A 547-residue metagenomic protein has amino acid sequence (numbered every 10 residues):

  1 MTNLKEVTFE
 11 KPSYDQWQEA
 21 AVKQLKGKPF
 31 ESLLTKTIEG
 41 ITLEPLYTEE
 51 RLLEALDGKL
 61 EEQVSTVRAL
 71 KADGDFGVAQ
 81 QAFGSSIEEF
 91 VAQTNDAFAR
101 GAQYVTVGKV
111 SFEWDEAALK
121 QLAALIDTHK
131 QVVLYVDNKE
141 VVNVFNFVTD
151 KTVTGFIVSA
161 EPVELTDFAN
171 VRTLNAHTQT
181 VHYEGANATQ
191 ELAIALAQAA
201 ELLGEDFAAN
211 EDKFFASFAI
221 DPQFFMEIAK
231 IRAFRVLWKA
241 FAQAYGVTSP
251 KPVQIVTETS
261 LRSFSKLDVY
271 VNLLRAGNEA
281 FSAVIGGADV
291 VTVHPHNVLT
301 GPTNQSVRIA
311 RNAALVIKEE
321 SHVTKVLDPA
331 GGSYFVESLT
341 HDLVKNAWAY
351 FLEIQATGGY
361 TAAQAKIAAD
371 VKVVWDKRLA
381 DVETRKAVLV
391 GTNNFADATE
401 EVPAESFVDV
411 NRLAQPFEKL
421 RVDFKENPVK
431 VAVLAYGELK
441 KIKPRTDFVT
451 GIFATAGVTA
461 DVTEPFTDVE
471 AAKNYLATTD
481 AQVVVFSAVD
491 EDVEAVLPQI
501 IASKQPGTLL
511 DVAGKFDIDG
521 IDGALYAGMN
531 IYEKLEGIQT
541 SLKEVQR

Functional and structural regions predicted by a protein language model:
M1-Q223, P302, L439, K443 (+5 more regions): Catalytic alpha/beta active-site cores
V7, K28-P29, L34-T35, E44-L46 (+3 more regions): Intrinsic disorder at enzyme termini
T42, A79, T106, V133 (+13 more regions): Structured core elements
K213, P250-P252, A288-V290, W348-F351 (+6 more regions): Active-site lining segments that contact anionic ligands and/or coordinate catalytic metals
S217-S249, Q254-P403, A527-E533: Active-site capping/gating regions of soluble enzymes
V298, S333-S338, V433-L439, A472: A short beta-alpha structural unit
A314, E337-T340, V344, F351 (+4 more regions): Generic hydrophobic alpha-helical scaffold/packing signal
